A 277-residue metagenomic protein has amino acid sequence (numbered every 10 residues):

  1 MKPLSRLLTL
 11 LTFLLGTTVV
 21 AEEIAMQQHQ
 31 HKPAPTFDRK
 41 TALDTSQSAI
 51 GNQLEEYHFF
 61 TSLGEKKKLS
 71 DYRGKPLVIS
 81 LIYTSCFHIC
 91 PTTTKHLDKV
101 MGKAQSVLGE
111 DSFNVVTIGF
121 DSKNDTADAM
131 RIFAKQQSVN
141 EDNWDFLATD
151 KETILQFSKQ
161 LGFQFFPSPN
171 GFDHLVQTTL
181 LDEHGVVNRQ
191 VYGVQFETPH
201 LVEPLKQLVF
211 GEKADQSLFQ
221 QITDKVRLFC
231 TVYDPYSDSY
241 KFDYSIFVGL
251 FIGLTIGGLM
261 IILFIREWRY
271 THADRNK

Functional and structural regions predicted by a protein language model:
M1-L8: Bacterial N-terminal signal peptides that target proteins for export
L8-T17: Bacterial N-terminal signal peptides
Q27-Q30, P169-D224: Extracytoplasmic/lumenal ectodomains and periplasmic regions of secretory and membrane proteins
H29-S70, K95-H96, G102: N-terminal "domain-start" segment that seeds a small globular fold
K67-T93, L97: Short active-site neighborhood of thiol/selenol oxidoreductases, capturing the structured segment around
T94-I154: Structural microenvironment flanking redox-active thiols in thiol-disulfide oxidoreductases
Y233-T255: Juxtamembrane/start-of-transmembrane alpha-helix segments at the extracytoplasmic/lumenal side of membrane anchors
I256-K277: Juxtamembrane interface at the cytosolic side of transmembrane helices
